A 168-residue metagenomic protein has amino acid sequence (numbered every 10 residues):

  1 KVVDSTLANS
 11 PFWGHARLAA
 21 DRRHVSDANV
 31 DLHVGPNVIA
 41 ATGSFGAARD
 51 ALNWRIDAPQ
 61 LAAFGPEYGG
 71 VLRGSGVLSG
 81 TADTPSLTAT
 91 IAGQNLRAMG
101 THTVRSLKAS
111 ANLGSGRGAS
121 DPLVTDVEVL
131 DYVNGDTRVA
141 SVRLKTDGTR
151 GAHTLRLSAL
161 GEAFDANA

Functional and structural regions predicted by a protein language model:
K1-A168: Interface amphipathic segments
